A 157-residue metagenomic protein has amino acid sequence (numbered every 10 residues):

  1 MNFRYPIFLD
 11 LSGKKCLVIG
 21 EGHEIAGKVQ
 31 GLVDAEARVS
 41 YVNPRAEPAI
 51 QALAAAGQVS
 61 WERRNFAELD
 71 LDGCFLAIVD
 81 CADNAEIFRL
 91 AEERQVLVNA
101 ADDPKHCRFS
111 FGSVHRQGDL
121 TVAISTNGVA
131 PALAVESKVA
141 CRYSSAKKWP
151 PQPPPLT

Functional and structural regions predicted by a protein language model:
M1-L11, F111-G112: A short, basic/flexible loop-to-alpha-helix module at the beginning of a structural domain
I7-V29, P155-T157: Glycine-rich adenosine-cofactor-binding loop
G27, A35-L53: NAD(P)-binding Rossmann-fold cofactor-contacting core
E36-S40, C74-A82, L120-V129: Short beta-strand and adjoining strand-loop segment in the mid-core of the Rossmann-like NAD(P)-dependent dehydrogenase
Q58-S60: Short, conserved active-site loop motifs that form the nucleotide-linked donor/cofactor pocket
R63-E68: Conserved SAM/SAH-binding loop
L76-D80, A85-F111: ADP-ribose/adenylate-binding Rossmann-like module
G128-T157: An accessory alpha-helical subdomain
